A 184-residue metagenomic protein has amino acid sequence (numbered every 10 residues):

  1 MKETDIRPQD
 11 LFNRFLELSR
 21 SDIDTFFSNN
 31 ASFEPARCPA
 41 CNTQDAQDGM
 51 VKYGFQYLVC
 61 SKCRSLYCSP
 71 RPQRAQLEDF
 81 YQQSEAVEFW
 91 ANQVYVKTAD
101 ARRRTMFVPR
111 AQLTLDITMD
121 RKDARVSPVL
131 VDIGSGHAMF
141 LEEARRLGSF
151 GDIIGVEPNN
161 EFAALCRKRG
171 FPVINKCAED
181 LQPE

Functional and structural regions predicted by a protein language model:
M1-E184: Conserved N-terminal segment of class I S-adenosyl-L-methionine
